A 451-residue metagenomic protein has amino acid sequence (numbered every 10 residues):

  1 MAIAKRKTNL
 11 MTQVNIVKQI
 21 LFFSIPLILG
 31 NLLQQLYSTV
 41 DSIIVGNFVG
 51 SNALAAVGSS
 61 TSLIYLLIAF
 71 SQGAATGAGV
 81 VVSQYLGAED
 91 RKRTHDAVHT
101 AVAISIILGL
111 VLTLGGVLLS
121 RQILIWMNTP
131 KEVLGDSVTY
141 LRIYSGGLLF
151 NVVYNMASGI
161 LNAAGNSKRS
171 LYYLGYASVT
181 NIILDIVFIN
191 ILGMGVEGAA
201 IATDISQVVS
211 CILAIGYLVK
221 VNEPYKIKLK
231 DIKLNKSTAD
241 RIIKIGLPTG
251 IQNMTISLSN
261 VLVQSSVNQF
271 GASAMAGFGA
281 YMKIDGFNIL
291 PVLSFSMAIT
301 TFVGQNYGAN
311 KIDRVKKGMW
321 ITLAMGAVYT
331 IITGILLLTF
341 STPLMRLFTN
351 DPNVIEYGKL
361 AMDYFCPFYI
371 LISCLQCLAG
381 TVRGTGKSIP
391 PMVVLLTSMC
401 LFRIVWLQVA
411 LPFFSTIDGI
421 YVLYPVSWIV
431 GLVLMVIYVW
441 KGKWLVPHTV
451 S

Functional and structural regions predicted by a protein language model:
M1-S24, V82-G147, I191-L247, V303-F368 (+1 more regions): Short alpha-helical transmembrane segments in multi-pass integral membrane proteins
M11-V49, S62-G77, V81, I106-T113 (+5 more regions): N-terminal transmembrane alpha-helices
F22-D41, I143, Y154, A177 (+5 more regions): Transmembrane helical elements of multi-pass membrane transporters/channels
L36-L54, L124-K131, V187-M194, M254-K283 (+4 more regions): Helix-terminus/linker motif at the lipid-water interface of multi-pass membrane proteins
V49-S62, S137, L141, A200 (+3 more regions): Small-residue hotspots at the loop-to-helix junctions and early N-terminal turns of transmembrane alpha-helices
L54-L114, N151-S170, Q264, G277-S341 (+1 more regions): Small-residue-rich hydrophobic transmembrane alpha-helices
L66-A69, N181-I186, C211-I215, F287-L290 (+4 more regions): Hydrophobic transmembrane alpha-helices of multi-pass small-molecule transporters
A75, Y144-N162, S170-S178, A199-A214 (+4 more regions): Short runs within selected transmembrane alpha-helices of multi-pass transporters and secretion channels
